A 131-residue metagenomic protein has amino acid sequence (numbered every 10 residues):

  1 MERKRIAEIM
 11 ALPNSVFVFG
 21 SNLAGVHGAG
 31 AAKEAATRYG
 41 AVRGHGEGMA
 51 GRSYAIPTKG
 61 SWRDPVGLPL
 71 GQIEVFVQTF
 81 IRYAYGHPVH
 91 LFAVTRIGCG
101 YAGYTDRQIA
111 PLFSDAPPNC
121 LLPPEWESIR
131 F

Functional and structural regions predicted by a protein language model:
M1-F131: Macrodomain-like recognition of ADP-ribose-binding/processing modules
